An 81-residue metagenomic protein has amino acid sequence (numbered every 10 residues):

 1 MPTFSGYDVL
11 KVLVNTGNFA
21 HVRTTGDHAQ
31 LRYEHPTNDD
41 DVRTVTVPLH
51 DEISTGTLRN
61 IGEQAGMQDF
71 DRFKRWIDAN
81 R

Functional and structural regions predicted by a protein language model:
M1-T24, Q30-R81: Basic nucleic-acid-binding interfaces
